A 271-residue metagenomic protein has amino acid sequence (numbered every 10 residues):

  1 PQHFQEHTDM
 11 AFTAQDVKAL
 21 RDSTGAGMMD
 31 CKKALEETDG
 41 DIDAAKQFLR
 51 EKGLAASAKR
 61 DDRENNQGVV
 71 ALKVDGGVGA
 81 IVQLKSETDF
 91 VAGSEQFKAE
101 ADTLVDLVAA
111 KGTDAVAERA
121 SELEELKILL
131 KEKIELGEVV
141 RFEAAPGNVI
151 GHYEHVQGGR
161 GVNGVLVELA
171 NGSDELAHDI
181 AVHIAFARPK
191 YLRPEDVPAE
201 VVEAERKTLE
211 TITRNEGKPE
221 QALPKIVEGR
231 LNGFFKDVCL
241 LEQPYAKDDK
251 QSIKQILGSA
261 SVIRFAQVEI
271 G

Functional and structural regions predicted by a protein language model:
P1: Cytosolic-facing loops and C-terminal tails of multi-pass membrane proteins
F4-G271: N-terminal assembly/interaction segments in proteins that build large macromolecular machines
